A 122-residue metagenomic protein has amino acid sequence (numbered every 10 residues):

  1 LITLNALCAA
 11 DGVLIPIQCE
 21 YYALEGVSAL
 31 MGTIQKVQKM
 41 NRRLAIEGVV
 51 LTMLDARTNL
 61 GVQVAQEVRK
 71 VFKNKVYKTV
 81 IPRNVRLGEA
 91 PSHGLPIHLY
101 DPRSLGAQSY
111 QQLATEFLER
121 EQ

Functional and structural regions predicted by a protein language model:
L1-V85: Conserved catalytic-core segment of NTP-binding enzymes
A90-Q112: C-terminal boundary of histidine-terminating zinc-finger modules
Q112-E121: C-terminal alpha-helix
